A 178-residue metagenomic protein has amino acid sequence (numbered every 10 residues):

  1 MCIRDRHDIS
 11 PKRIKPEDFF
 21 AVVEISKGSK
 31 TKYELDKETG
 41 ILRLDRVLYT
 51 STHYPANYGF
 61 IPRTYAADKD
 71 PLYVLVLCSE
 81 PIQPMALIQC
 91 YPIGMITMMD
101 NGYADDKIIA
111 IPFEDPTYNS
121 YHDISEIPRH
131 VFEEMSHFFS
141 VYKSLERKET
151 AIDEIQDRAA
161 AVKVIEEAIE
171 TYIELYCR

Functional and structural regions predicted by a protein language model:
M1-D5: Conserved small/polar residues in nucleotide/adenosyl-binding loops
H7-R13: Extended, highly charged
K15-G59, R63-L72, L77, P84-L87: Betabetaalpha-Me/HNH-type nuclease active-site subdomain
R43, P62-T64, M85, G94 (+3 more regions): Solvent-exposed, non-transmembrane amphipathic alpha-helical segments
Y49-T52, R63, L87-I88, G102-D105 (+2 more regions): Short, surface-exposed, polar/charged, turn-prone segments marking secondary-structure boundaries
R63-A66, L77-S79, H137-S144: Short, intrinsically disordered, mixed-charge
P71-E126: Short, structured beta-strand-loop surface elements
D115-R178: C-terminal, well-folded lobe of enzymatic/effector domains
